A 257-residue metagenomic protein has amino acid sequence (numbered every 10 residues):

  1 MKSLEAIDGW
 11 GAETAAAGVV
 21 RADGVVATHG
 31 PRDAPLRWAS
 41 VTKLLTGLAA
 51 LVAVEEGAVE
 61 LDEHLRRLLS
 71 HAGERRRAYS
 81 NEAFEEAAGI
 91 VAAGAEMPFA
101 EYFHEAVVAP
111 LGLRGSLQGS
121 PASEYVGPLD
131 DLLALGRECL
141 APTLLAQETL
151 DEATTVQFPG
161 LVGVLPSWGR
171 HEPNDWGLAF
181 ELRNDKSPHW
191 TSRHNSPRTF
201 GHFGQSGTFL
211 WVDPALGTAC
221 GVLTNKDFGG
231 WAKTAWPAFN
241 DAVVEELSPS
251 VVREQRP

Functional and structural regions predicted by a protein language model:
K2-W38, A49, L61, E181 (+3 more regions): A short, well-structured edge-of-sheet supersecondary motif
A15-A17, A22-P35, L65-D130: Catalytic-site signature segments of enzymes, centered on catalytic residues
L44, A83-I90, S123-L145, S206-N225: Active-site-proximal alpha-helical segments within enzyme catalytic domains
G57-L61, A95-E101, T143-L145: Structural helix-adjacent loops and short alpha-helical linkers that scaffold large soluble proteins
A122-S123, L129, T155-L216, S250-E254: Active-site Gly/Thr loop motif
L161-L165, G229-P257: Short, gly/Ser/Thr-rich active-site loops of penicillin-recognizing serine hydrolases
